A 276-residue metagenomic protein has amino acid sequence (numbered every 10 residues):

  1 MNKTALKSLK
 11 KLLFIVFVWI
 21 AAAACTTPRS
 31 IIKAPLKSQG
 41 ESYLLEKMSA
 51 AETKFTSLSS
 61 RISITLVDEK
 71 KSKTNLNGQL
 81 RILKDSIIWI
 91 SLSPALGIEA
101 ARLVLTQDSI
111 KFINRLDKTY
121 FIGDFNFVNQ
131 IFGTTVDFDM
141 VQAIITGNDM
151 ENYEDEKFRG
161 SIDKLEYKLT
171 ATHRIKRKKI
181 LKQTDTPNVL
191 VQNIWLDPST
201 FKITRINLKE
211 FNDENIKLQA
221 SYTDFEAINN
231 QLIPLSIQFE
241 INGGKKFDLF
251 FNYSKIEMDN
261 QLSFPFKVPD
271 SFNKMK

Functional and structural regions predicted by a protein language model:
M1-C25: Sec-dependent bacterial lipoprotein signal peptides
C25-T74, K274-K276: N-terminal leader/targeting segments and the immediate start of mature chains
A50-L58, E69-T74, R81-S86, I162 (+2 more regions): Edge/loop elements at the starts and ends of beta-strands within beta-rich repeat scaffolds
I64-D68, P94-L96, I241: Transmembrane beta-strands of outer-membrane beta-barrel pores
G78-I82, L103-L105, S221-A227: Extended lipid/amphipathic-ligand handling interfaces
I88-M140: An acidic-aromatic
T119-I122, N126-K179, D185, W195: A sequence/structural signal for flexible, mid-protein segments enriched in small/helix-disrupting residues
F158-N273: Gly/Pro-enriched, hydrophobic low-complexity segments that function as extracytoplasmic propeptides/linkers
